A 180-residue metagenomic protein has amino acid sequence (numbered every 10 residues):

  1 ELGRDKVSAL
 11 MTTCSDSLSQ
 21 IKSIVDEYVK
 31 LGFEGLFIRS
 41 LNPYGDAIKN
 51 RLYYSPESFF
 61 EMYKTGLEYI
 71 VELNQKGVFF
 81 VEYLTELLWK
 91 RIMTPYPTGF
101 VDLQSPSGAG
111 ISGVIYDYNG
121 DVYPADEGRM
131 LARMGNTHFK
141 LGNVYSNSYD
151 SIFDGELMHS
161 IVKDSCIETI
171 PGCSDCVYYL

Functional and structural regions predicted by a protein language model:
G3-V122, E127, A132-F139: Radical SAM enzyme [4Fe-4S]-AdoMet core and its adjacent flexible, acidic and glycine-rich loops/tails across
R129-V177: Membrane-interface junctions of multi-pass transporters
L180: Cys/His-rich microdomains that often coordinate metals
